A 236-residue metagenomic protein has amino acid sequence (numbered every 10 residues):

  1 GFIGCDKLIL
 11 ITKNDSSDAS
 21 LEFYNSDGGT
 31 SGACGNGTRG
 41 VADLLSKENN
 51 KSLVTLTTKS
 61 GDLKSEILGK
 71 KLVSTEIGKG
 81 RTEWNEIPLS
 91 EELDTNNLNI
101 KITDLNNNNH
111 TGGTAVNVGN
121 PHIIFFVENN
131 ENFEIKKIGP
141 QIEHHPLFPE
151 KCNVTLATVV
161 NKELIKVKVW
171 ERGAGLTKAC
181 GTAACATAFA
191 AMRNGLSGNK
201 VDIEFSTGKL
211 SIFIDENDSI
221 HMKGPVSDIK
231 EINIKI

Functional and structural regions predicted by a protein language model:
G1-G69, I123-I236: A glycine-rich beta-to-alpha transition motif near the start of alpha/beta enzyme domains, typified by
K59-L105: Extended Lys/Arg-rich, glycine-bearing segments that form polyanion-binding/interaction patches within enzyme domains
V73-I77, W84, G113-N117, H122-F126 (+1 more regions): Short hydrophobic-aromatic micro-motifs
E83, E92-N108, S219-I236: C-terminal domain-closing interface element
N96-E131: Internal active-site segments that recognize and position negatively charged phosphoryl groups and nucleotide moieties
